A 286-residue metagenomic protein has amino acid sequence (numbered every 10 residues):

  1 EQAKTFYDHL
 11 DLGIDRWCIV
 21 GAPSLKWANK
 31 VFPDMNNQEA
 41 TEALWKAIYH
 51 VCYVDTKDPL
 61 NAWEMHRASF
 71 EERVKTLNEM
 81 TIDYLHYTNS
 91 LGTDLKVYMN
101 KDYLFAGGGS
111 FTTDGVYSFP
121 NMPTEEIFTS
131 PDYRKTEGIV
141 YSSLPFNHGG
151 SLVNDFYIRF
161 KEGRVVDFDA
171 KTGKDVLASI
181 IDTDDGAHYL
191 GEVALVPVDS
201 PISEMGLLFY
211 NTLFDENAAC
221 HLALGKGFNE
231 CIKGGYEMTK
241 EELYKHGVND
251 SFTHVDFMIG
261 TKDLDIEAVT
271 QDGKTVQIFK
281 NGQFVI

Functional and structural regions predicted by a protein language model:
E1-T136, K274, F284-I286: Active-site bordering "gate/hinge" segments that shape substrate access to catalytic or cofactor-binding pockets
D8-G13, D132-R134, G149-G150, G186-A187 (+2 more regions): Solvent-exposed alpha-helices and their adjacent loops that cap or buttress functional pockets in soluble metabolic
S24-L25, G92, D102-L104, P145-N147 (+6 more regions): Short, glycine-/Ser/Thr-/acidic-enriched flexible segments
K30-F32, L152, I180, E204-L207 (+2 more regions): Short conserved micro-motifs at the rims of enzyme active sites and ligand-binding pockets
I127-D185: Long, well-ordered mid-to-C-terminal structural blocks that present hydrophobic/aromatic surfaces
K135-E137, V153-D155, E162-V165, H188-E192 (+3 more regions): Active-site lining segments that contact anionic ligands and/or coordinate catalytic metals
D167-K233: Dual-mode signal for accessory low-complexity, basic/Gly-rich regions
E241-I286: Extended hydrophobic packing segments that form well-structured cores
